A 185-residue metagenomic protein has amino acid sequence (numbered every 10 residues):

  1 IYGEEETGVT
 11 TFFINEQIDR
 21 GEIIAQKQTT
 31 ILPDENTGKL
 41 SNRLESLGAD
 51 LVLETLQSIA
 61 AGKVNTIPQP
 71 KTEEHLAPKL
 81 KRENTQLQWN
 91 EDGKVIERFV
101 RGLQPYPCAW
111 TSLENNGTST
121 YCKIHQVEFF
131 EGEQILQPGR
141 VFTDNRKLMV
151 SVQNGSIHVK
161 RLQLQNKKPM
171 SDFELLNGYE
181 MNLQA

Functional and structural regions predicted by a protein language model:
I1-E83: Donor/substrate-binding cores of folate-linked one-carbon enzymes
K71-A185: Internal anion-binding site segments
